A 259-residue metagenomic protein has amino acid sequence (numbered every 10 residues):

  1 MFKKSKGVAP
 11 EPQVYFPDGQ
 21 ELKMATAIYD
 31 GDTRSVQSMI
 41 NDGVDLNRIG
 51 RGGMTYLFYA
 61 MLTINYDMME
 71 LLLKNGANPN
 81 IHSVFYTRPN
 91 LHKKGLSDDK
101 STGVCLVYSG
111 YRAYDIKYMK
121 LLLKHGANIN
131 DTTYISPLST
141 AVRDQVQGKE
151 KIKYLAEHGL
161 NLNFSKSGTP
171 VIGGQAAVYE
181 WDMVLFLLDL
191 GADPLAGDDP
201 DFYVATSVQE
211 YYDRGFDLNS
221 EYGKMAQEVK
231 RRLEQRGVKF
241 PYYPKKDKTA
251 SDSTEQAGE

Functional and structural regions predicted by a protein language model:
M1-S35, N41, E259: N-terminal leader/linker segments that initiate helical-solenoid repeat arrays
V14-T26, I40, I49-Y59, H82-G110 (+4 more regions): Ankyrin-repeat boundary/"N-cap" motif
D32-I40, I64-K74, A113-K124, V146-E157 (+2 more regions): Ankyrin repeat structural motif
G174-D201: Intrinsically disordered, low-complexity segments enriched in Gly and acidic/Ser/Thr residues that form flexible
D213-E259: Terminal, low-structured helical/coil segments at or just beyond the last alpha-helical repeat
